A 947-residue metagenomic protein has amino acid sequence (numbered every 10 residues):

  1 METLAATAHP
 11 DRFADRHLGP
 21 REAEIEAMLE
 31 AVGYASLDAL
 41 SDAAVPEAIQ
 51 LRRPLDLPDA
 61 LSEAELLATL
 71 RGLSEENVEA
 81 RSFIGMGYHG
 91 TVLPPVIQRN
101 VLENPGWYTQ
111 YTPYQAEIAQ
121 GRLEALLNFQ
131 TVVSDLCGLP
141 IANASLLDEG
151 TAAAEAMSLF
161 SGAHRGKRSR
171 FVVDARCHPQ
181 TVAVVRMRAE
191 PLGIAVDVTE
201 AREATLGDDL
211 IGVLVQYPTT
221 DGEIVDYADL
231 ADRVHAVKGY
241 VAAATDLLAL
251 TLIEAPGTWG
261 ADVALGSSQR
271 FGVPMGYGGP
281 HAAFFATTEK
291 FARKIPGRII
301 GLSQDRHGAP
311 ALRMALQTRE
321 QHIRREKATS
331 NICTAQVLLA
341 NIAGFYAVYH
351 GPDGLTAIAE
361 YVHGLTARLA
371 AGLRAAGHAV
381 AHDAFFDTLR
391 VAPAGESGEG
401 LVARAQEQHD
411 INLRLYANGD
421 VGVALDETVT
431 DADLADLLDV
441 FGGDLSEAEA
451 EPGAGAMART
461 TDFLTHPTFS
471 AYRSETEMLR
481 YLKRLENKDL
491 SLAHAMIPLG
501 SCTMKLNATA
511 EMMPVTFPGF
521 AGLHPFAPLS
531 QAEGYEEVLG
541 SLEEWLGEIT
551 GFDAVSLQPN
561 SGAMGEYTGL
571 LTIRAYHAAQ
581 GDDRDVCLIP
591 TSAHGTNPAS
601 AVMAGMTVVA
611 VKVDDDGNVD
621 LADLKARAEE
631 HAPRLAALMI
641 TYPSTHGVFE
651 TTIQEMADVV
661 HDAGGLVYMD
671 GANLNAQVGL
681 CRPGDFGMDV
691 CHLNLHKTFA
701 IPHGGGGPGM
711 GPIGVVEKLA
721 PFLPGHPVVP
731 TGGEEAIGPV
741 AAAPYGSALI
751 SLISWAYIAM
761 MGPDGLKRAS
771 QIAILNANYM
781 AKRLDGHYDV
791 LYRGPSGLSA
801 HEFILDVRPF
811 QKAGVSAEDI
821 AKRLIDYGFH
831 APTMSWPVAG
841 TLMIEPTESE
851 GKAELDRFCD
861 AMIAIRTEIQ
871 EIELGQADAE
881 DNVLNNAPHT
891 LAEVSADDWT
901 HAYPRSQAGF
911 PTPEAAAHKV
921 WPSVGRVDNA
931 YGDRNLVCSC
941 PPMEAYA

Functional and structural regions predicted by a protein language model:
E2-A31, A43-F83, V92-Y108, Y114-E117 (+12 more regions): Non-catalytic terminal extensions of PLP-dependent enzymes
T112-R122, N128-Q130, N143-L147: N-terminal export/assembly segments and adjacent metallocofactor-ligating motifs of anaerobic energy-metabolism
G121, T151-A311, L373, G377 (+7 more regions): Conserved PLP-enzyme active-site core in the AAT-like
V132-G150, K167, F171: A conserved hydrophobic secondary-structure block that centers on an alpha-helix together with its immediately flanking
A142, A195-T199, A381, R414 (+3 more regions): General small-molecule cofactor/ligand-binding pocket signal
R270-F271, P280-H350, L638, H696-A769 (+1 more regions): Core active-site phosphate/anionic-ligand binding loop and the adjoining beta-turn-alpha structural block in enzyme
V273-A286, K290-F291, A335-L339, A424 (+6 more regions): Conserved phosphate/anionic-ligand binding catalytic regions in large, soluble enzymes, centered on
